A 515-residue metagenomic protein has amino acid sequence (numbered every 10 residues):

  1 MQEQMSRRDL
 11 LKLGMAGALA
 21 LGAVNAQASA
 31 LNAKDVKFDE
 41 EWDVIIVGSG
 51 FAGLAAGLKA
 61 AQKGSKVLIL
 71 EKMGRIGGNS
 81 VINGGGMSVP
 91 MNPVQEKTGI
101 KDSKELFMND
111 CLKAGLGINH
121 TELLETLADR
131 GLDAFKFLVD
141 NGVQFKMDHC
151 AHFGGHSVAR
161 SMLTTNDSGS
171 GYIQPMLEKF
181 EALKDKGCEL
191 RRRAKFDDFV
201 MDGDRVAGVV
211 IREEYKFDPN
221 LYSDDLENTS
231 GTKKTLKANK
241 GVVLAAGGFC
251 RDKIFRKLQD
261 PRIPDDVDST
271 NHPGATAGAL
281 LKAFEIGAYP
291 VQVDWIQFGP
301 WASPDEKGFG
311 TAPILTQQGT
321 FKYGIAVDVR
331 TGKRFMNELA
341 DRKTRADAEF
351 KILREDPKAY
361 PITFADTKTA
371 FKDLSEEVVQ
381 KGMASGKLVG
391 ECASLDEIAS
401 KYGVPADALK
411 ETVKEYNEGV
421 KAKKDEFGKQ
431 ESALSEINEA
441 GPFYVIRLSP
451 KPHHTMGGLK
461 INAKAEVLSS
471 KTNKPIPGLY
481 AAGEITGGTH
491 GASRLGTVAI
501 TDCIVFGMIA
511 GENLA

Functional and structural regions predicted by a protein language model:
M1-G17: N-terminal secretory signal peptides and thylakoid transit peptides that target proteins across membranes
F38-G50: Beta1/beta-strand and adjacent pyrophosphate-binding region of the FAD-binding site in flavoprotein oxidoreductases
K63-S80: Glycine-rich FAD pyrophosphate-binding loop
V89-T126: Glycine-rich active-site loop/strand segments that organize a redox cofactor
D129-K233, K253-F255, S303-P304, V420-A440: Conserved redox-cofactor binding core of oxidoreductases
F217-E306, F506-I509: Glycine-rich loop(s) and the adjacent beta-strand/alpha-helix scaffold that form part
L280-K282, Y289-V404: An anion/pyrophosphate-binding glycine-rich loop and adjacent beta-alpha core in soluble alpha-beta enzymes
A408-S493: A glycine-rich dinucleotide-binding beta-alpha-beta segment and adjacent secondary-structure elements that constitute
